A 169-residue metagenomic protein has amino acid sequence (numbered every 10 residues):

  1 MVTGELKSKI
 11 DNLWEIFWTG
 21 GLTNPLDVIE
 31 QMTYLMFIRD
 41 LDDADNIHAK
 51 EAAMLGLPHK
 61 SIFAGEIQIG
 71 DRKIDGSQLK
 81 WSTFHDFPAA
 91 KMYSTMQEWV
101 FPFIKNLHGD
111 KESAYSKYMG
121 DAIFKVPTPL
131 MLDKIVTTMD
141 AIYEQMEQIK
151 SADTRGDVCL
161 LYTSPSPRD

Functional and structural regions predicted by a protein language model:
M1-S164, R168: Non-catalytic, mostly N-terminal accessory regions of nucleic-acid modification and defense proteins
